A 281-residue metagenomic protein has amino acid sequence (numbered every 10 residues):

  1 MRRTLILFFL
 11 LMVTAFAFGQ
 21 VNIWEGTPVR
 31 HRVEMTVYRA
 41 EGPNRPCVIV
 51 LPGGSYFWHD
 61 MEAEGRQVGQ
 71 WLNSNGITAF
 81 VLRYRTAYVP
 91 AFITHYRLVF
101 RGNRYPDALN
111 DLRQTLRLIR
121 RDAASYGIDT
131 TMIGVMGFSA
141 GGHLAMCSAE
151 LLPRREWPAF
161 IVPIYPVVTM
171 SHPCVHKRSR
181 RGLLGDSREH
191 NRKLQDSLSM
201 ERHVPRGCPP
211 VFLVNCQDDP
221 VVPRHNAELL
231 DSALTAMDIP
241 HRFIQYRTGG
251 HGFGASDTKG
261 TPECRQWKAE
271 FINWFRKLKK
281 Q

Functional and structural regions predicted by a protein language model:
G19-P43: N-terminal cap/lid segment of alpha/beta-hydrolase-fold proteins
V33-T36, P90-R97, E228-Q281: C-terminal catalytic histidine-bearing segment of alpha/beta-hydrolase fold enzymes
R45-G53: Short beta-strand element of the alpha/beta-hydrolase
P52-F57, Q217: Active-site glycine-rich loops that stabilize anionic/oxyanionic intermediates across multiple enzyme folds
D60-M61, Q67, F80-D129, K259-C264: Catalytic nucleophile-loop/oxyanion-hole region of alpha/beta-hydrolase and closely related hydrolase-like folds
Q114-R178, Q195: Primarily recognizes the serine-hydrolase "nucleophile elbow" in alpha/beta-hydrolase and SGNH/GDSL folds
G207, L213-N215, D219: Short beta-strand/loop motif that positions the catalytic acidic residue of the alpha/beta-hydrolase fold
P220-E228: Conserved alpha/beta-hydrolase "acid-adjacent" motif
